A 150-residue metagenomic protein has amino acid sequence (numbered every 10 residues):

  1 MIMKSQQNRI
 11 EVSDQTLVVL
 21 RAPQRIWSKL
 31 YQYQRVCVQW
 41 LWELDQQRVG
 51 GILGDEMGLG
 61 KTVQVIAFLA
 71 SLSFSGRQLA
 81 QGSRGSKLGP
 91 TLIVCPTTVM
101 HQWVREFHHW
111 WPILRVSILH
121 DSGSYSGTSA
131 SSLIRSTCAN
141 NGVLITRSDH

Functional and structural regions predicted by a protein language model:
I2-H150: ASCE P-loop NTPase motor core, strongest for the SF2 helicase catalytic module
